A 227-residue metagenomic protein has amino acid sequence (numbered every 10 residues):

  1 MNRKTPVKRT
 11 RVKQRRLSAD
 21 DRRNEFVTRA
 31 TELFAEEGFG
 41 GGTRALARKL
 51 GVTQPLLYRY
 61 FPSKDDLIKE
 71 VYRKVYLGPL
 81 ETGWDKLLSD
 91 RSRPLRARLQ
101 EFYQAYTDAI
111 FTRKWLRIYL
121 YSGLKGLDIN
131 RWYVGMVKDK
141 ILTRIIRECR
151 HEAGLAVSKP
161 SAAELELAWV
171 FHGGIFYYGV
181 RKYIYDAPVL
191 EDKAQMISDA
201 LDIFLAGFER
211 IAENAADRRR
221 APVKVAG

Functional and structural regions predicted by a protein language model:
M1-D21, L87, A212-G227: N-terminal intrinsically disordered/low-complexity leader segments
R22, K64, V71, V75-Y76 (+5 more regions): Hydrophobic/aromatic residues within well-ordered alpha-helical segments
E25, R29, L33-E70: Helix-turn-helix
V71-E101: Amphipathic alpha-helical linker/stalk segments
D85, D90-R91, A97, D108-R144 (+1 more regions): Short secondary-structure transition hinges
Y103-Y106, Y119-G123, F171, I175 (+1 more regions): Short alpha-helical scaffolding segments that buttress acidic/His motifs in well-ordered protein cores
D108, D128-G154, E166-W169, S198 (+1 more regions): Amphipathic alpha-helical packing segments from all-alpha helical-bundle domains
S158-I184, D192-A206, G227: Hydrophobic alpha-helical segments that form the core of small-molecule binding pockets and/or dimer interfaces
